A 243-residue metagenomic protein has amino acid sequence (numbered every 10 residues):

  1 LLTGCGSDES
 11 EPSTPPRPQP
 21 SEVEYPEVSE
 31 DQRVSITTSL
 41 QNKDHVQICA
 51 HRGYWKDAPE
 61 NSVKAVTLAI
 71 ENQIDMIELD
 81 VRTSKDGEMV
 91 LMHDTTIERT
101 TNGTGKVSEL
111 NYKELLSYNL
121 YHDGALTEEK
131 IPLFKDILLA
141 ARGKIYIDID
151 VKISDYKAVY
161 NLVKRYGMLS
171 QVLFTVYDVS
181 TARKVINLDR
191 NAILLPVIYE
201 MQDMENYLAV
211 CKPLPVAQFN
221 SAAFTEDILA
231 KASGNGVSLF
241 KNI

Functional and structural regions predicted by a protein language model:
L1-T3: Sec-dependent bacterial lipoprotein signal peptides
C5-I243: Phosphate-group recognition and catalysis centered on beta-loop-alpha active-site segments
